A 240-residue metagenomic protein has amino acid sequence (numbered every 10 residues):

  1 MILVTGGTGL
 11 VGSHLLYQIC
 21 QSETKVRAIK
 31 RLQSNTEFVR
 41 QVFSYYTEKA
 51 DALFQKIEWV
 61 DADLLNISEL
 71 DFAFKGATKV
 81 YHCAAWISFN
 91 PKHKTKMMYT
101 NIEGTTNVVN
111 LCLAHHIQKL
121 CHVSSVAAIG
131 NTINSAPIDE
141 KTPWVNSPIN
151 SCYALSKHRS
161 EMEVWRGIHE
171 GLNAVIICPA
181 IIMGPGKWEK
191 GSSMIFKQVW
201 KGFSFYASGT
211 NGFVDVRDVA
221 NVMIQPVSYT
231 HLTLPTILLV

Functional and structural regions predicted by a protein language model:
I2-S22: N-terminal Rossmann NAD(P)H-binding glycine-rich loop of SDR-like oxidoreductase domains
K30-A52: Glycine-rich phosphate-binding loop and adjoining beta1-alpha1-beta2 segment of Rossmann-like nucleotide-binding folds
S44, A50-T100: NAD(P)H-binding glycine-rich loop region in Rossmannoid oxidoreductase-like domains and their noncatalytic homologs
K94-T95, Y99-C152: Conserved Rossmann-fold NAD(P)-dependent oxidoreductase catalytic core, especially the SDR/UDP-sugar
N150-A174: Active-site Tyr-X1-5-Lys
R159, K190-G191, A207-P226: Substrate-positioning beta->alpha
I168-F213: NAD(P)-dependent short-chain dehydrogenase/reductase
T230-T236: Conserved small/polar residues in nucleotide/adenosyl-binding loops
